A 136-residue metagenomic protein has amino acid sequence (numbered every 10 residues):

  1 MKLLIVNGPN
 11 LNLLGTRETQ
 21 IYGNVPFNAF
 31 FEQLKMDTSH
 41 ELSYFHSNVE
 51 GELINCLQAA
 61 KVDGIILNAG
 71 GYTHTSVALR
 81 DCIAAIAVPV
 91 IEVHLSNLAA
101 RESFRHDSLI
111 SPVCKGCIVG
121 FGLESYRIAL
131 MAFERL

Functional and structural regions predicted by a protein language model:
M1-L4: Extreme N-terminal starter segment of soluble prokaryotic enzymes
L13-N28: Glycine- and acidic-residue-enriched helix-capping/strand-helix junction motifs
E41-G51: Short beta->alpha junction loops
S43-Y44, I91, A100-L136: Short, glycine-/small-residue-rich phosphate/pyrophosphate-handling segment
E52-C56: Short acidic active-site motifs
A60-K61, A84-A85, D107-P112: Short, hinge-like loop/turn segments at secondary-structure boundaries
G64-A99: Mid-chain, well-packed structural core segment of small domains
